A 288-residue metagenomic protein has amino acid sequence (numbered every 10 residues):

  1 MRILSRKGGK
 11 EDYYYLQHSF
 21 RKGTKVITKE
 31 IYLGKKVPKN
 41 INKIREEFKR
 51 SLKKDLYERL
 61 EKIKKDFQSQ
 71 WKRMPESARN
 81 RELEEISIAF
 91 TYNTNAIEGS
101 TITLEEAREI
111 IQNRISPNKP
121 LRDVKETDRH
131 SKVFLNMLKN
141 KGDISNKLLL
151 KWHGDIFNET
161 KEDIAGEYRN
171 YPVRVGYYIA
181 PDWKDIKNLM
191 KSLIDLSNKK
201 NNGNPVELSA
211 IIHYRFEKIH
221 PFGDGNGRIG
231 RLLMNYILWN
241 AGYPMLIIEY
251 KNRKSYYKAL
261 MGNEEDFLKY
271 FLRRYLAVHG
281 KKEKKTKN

Functional and structural regions predicted by a protein language model:
M1-D224, R228-N288: FIC/Doc superfamily catalytic core
